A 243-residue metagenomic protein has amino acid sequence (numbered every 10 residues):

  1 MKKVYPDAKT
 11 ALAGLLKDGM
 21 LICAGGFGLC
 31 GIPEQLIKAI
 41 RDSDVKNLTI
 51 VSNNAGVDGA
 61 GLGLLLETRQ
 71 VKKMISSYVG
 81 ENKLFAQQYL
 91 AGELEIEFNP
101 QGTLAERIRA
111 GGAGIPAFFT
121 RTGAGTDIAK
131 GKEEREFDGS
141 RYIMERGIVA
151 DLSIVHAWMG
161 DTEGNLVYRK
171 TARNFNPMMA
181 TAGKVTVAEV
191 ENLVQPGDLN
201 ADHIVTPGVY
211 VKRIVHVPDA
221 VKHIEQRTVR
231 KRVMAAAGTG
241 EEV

Functional and structural regions predicted by a protein language model:
M1-V243: Conserved alpha/beta enzyme-core scaffold
